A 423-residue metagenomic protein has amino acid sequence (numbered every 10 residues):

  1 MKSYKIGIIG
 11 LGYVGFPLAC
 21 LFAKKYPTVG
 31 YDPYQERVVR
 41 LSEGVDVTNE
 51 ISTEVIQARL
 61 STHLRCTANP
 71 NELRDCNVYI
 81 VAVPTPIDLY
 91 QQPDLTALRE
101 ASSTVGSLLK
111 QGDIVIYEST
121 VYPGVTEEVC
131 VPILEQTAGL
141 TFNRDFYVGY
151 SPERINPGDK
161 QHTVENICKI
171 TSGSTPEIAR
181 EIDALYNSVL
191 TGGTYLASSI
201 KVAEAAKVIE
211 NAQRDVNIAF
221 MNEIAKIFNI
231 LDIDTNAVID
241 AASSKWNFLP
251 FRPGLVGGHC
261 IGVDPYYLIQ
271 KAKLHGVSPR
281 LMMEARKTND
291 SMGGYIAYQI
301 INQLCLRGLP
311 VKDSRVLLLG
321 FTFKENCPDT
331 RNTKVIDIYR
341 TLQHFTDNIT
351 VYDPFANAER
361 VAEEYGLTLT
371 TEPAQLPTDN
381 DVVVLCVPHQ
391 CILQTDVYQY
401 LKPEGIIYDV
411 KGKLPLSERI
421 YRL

Functional and structural regions predicted by a protein language model:
M1-L423: Structural/interface elements that position substrates and couple domains in central-metabolism enzymes
